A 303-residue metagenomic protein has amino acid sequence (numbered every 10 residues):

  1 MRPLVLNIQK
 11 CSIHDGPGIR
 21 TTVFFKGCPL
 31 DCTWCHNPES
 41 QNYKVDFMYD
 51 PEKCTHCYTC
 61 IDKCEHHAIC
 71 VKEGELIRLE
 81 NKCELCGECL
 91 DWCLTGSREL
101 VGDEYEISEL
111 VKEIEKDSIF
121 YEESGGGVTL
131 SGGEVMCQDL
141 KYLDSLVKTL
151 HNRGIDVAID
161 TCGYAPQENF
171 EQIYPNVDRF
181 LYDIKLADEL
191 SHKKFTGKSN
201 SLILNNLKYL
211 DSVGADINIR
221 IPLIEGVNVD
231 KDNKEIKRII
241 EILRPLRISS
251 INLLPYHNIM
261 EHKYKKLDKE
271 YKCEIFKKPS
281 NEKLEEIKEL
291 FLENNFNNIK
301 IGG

Functional and structural regions predicted by a protein language model:
R2-P17, L223-G303: Auxiliary Fe-S-binding modules of radical SAM enzymes
V5-T59, L76-L85: N-terminal pre-triad scaffold of radical SAM enzymes
T33-S40, T59-R78, E88-D103: Iron-sulfur cluster-binding cysteine motifs and their immediate structural context in ferredoxin-like electron-transfer
S40, E99, K193-S199, D268-F276: Short glycine-enriched, charge-decorated loop/helix-capping segments at active-site entrances that position
K82, D103-E109: FAD-binding FR-type
S108-M260, K265: Conserved AdoMet/S-adenosylmethionine-binding subsite of the radical SAM
